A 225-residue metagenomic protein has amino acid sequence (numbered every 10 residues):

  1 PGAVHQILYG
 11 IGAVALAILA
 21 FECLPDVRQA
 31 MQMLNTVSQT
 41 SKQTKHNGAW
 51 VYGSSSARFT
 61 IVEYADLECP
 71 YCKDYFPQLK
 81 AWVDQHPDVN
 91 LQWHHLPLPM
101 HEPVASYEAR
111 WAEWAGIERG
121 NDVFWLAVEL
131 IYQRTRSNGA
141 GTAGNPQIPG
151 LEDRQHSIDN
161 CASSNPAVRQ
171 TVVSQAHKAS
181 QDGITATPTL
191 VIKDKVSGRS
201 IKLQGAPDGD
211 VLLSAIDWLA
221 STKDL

Functional and structural regions predicted by a protein language model:
P1-C23, Q147-L225: C-terminal cap of thioredoxin/glutaredoxin-like
P25-K42: Ser/Thr/Pro/Gly-rich low-complexity linker/stalk segments immediately outside membranes or between
Q39-T40, P70, A167-V168: Short, flexible loop segments at the rims of nucleotide/cofactor-binding pockets, characterized by
K42-F59, V83-D84: A short beta-strand-turn-helix
S54, E63, G205: Conserved strand-loop elements at the edges of beta-sheets that form or border functional pockets
T60-V62, T189-L190: Catalytic His-Asp charge-relay segment
V62-L67, K73-G150, D182-T185: Structural alpha/beta surface segment adjacent to cysteine/selenocysteine redox centers across thiol/disulfide enzymes
